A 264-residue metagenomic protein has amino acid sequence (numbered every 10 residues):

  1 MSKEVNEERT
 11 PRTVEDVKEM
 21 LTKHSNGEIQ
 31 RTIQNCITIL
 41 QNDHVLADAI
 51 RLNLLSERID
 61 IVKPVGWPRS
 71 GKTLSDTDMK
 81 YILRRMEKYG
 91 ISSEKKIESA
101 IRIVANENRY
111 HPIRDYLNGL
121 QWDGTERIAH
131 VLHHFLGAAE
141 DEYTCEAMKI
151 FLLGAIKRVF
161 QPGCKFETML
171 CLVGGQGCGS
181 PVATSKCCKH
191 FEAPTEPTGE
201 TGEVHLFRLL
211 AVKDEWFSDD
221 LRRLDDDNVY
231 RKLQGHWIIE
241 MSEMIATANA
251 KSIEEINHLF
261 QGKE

Functional and structural regions predicted by a protein language model:
M1-H130, E142-E146, A193: N-terminal nucleic-acid engagement/recognition segments and initiation subdomains in replication, restriction
I101-G235: P-loop NTPase catalytic core of nucleic-acid-dependent motor ATPases
R158, T247, L259-G262: Short hydrophobic alpha-helical module
H205, K251-E254: Generic recognition of short, well-ordered alpha-helical segments
A211, I253-E264: Conserved catalytic/switch belt of AAA+ P-loop NTPases
N228, I239, G262: Residue-level signal for pocket-adjacent positions within structured domains
W237, A248-S252: Helical "lid/switch" subdomain of P-loop NTPase nucleotide-binding domains
S242-M244: Walker B catalytic acidic pair
